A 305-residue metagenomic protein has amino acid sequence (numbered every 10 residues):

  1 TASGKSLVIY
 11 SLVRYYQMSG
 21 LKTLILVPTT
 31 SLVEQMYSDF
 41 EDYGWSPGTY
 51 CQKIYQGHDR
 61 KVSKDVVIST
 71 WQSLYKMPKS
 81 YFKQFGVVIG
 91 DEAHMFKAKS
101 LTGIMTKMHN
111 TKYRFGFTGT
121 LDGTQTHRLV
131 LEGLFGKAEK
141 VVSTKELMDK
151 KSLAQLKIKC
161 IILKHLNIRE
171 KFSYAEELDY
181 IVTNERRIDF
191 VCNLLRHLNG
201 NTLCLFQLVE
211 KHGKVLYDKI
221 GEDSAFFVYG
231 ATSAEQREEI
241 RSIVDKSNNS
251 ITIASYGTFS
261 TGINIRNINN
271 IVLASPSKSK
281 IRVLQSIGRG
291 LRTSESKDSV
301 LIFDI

Functional and structural regions predicted by a protein language model:
G4: Conserved glycine(s) of the Walker
L7-V8, V13-D42, L208-E210: Conserved Walker A/P-loop ATP-binding site and its immediately adjacent core in helicase/helicase-like ATPase domains
E34, Y50-V62, K214-V215, S224-F259: Conserved helicase ATPase core of P-loop NTP-dependent helicases/translocases
Q56-V87, A98-G103, T258: Conserved helix/coil segment N-terminal to the catalytic DExD/H
F85-G86, A254, I263-P276, Q285 (+1 more regions): A short beta-strand element within the Helicase C-terminal
G86, H94-K157: Post-DEXD/H (motif II) to motif III coupling segment of the RecA-like Helicase ATP-binding lobe
L121, K278-D298: Conserved SF2 helicase motif VI
R169-Q207, K211-D218: Conserved interdomain hinge at the start of the Helicase C-terminal
